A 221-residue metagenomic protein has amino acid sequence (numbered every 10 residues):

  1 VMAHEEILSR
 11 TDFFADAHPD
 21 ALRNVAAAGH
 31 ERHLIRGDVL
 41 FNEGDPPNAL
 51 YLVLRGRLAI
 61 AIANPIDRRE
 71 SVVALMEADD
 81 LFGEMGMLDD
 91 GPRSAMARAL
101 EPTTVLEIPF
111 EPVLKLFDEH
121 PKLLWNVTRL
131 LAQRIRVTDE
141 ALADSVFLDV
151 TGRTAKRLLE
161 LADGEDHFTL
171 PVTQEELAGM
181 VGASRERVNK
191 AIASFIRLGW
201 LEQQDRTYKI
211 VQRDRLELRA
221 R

Functional and structural regions predicted by a protein language model:
V1-R36, G86-L88, E119: Cyclic nucleotide-binding regulatory module and flanking cytosolic helices
G37, N48-A61, A78-D79: Glycine- and acidic-residue-biased ligand/ion/polar-headgroup-sensing regions
L40-D45: Short phosphate-coordinating micro-motif centered on Lys-Gly-acidic
V72-R129, R136: Cyclic-nucleotide recognition modules
T138-V150: Short, Lys/Arg-enriched, Trp-marked, Pro/Gly-tolerant hinge/linker segments that flank
L148-R153, L158-R221: Phosphate-/nucleic-acid-contacting segments
